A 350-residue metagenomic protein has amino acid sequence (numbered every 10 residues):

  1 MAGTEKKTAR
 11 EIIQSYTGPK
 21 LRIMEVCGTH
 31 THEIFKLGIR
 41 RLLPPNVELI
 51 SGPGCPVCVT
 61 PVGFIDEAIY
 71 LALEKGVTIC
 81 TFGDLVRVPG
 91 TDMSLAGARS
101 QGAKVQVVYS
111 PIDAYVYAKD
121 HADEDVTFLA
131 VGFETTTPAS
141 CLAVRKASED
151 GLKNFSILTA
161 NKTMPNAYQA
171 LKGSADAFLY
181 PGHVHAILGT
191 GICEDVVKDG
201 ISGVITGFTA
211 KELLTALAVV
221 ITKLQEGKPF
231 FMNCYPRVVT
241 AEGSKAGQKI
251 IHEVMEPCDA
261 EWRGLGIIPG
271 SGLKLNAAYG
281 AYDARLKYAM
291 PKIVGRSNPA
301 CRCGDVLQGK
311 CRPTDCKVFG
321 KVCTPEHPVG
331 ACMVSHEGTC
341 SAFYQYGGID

Functional and structural regions predicted by a protein language model:
M1-D123, T137, R145, E149 (+4 more regions): Metallocofactor- and cofactor-centric catalytic cores in central/energy metabolism, strongly enriched
R22-I23, N154-F155, E226-P236, W262-R263 (+2 more regions): Flexible, glycine/charged-enriched surface loops at secondary-structure junctions
I23-E25, T81, Q106, T127-A130 (+3 more regions): Short catalytic-loop micro-motif centered on adjacent basic/acidic residues
C27-H30, F133-T135, N161-P165, G182-A186 (+2 more regions): Glycine-rich beta-alpha junction loops
D66, C141, R145, P165-N166 (+2 more regions): Residues on a specific face of well-ordered alpha-helices
L129, F133-G191: Phosphate/pyrophosphate-binding betaalpha-module
S156, K172-R237: A conserved active-site cap/scaffold subdomain adjacent to cofactor or substrate pockets
L214-D305: Internal helical hairpin/lid segments
